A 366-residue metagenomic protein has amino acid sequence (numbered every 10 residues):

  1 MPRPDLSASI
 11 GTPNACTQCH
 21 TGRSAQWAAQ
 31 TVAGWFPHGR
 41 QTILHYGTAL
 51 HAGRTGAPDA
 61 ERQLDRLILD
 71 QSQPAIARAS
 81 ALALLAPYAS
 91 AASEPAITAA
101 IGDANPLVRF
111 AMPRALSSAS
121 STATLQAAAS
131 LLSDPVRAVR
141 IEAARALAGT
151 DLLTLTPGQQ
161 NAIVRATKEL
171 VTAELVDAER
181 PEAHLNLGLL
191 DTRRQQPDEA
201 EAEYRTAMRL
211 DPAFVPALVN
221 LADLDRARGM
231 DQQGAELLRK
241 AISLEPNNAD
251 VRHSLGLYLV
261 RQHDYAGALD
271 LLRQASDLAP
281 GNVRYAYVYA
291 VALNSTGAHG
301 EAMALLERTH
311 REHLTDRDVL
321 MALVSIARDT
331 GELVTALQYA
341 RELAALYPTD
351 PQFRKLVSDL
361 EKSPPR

Functional and structural regions predicted by a protein language model:
M1-A75, A83, P135-V136: Primarily the internal scaffold of c-type cytochrome electron-transfer domains, especially repeated/multiheme c-type
P58-I68, S90-G102, S120-L132, T154-V171 (+1 more regions): Amphipathic alpha-helical scaffolding segments comprising HEAT/armadillo-like alpha-solenoid repeats
L69-Q73, I101-L107, L132-A138, V176-A178: Short coil turns that connect the paired helices of HEAT/ARM alpha-solenoid repeats
Y88, D103-A104, A119, D134 (+6 more regions): Structural marker of alpha-solenoid helical repeat scaffolds
A91-A92, T122-L125, Q159-L170, R194-T206 (+4 more regions): Structural signature of tandem alpha-helical TPR/SEL1-like repeats, specifically the intra-repeat loop/turn
P106, R137, P181-E182, V215-P216 (+4 more regions): Helix-start (N-cap) detector for alpha-helical repeat units in TPR-like alpha-solenoids, especially tetratricopeptide
